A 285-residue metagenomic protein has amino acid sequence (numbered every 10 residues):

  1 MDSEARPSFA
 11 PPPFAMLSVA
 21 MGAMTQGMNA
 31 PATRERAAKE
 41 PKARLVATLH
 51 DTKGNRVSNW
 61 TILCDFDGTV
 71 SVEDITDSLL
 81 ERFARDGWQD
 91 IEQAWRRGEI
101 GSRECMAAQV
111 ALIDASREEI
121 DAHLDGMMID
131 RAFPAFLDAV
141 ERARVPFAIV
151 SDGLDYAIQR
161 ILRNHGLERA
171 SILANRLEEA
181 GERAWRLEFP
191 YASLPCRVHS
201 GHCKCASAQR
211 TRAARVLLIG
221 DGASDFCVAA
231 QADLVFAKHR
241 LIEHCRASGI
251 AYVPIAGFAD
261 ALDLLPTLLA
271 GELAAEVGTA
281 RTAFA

Functional and structural regions predicted by a protein language model:
S3-S8, S18, R34-R36: Low-acidity, Ser/Thr- and Arg-rich intrinsically disordered low-complexity segments
P11-M16, R44, T48, D233 (+2 more regions): Acidic/proline-rich low-complexity IDRs
F14, N29, R34-K42, S78-L80 (+4 more regions): Residues in and immediately flanking transmembrane alpha helices
L17, M21-M24, M28-N29, R36-F66 (+4 more regions): Non-catalytic pre-domain segments flanking phosphatase-related domains
R56-R176: Alpha-helical substrate-recognition element adjacent to the catalytic core
A135-D138, A143-P146, G153-A285: C-terminal cap/substrate-recognition subdomain and adjoining C-terminal extension of metal-dependent phosphatase-like
